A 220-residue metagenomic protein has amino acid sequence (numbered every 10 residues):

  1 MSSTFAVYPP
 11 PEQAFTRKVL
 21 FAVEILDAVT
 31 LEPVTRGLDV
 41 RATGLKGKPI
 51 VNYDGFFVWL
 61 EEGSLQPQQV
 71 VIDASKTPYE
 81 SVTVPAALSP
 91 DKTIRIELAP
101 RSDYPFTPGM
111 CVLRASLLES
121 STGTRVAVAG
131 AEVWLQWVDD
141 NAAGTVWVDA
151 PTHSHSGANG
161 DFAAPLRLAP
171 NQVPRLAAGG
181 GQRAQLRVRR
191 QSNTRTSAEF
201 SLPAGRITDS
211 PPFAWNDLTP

Functional and structural regions predicted by a protein language model:
M1-A22, L26-V29, A87-V112, L118-A127 (+1 more regions): Beta-strand-rich domain onsets/edges
A28-T30, R41-K48, T77-Y79, Q136-A143 (+1 more regions): Change "in extracellular beta-sheet-rich domains … of secreted and cell-surface proteins" to "in beta-sheet-rich domains
V29, R125, W134-A150, S156-A158 (+1 more regions): Acidic Ser/Thr/Pro-rich low-complexity disordered segments that often serve as glycosylated linkers/stalks around
T30-T43, T124-V133: Short flexible loop/turn segments that cap and initiate beta-strands
P33-L60, N141-L168: Short, acidic Ser/Thr/Gly-rich low-complexity loop/linker segments typical of extracellular and cell-surface proteins
V58-P90, N171-S201: A short, solvent-exposed loop/turn motif at the edges and junctions of modular extracellular/periplasmic domains
L88-P90, H155-N159, P203-I207: Short proline/glycine- and polar residue-rich coil/turn motifs
S192-P220: Hydrophilic extracytoplasmic domains
